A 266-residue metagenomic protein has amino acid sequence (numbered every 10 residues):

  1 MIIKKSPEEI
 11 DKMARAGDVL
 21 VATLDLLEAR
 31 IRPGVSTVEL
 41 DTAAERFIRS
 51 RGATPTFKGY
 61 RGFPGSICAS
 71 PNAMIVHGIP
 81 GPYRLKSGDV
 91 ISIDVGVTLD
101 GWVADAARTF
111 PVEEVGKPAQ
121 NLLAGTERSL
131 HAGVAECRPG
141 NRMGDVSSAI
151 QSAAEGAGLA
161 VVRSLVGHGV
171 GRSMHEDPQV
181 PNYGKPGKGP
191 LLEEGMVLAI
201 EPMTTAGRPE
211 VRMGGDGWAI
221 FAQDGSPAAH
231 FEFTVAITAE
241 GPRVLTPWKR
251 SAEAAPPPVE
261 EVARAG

Functional and structural regions predicted by a protein language model:
M1-G266: Active-site neighborhoods and metal-handling regions in enzymes and metal-associated proteins
